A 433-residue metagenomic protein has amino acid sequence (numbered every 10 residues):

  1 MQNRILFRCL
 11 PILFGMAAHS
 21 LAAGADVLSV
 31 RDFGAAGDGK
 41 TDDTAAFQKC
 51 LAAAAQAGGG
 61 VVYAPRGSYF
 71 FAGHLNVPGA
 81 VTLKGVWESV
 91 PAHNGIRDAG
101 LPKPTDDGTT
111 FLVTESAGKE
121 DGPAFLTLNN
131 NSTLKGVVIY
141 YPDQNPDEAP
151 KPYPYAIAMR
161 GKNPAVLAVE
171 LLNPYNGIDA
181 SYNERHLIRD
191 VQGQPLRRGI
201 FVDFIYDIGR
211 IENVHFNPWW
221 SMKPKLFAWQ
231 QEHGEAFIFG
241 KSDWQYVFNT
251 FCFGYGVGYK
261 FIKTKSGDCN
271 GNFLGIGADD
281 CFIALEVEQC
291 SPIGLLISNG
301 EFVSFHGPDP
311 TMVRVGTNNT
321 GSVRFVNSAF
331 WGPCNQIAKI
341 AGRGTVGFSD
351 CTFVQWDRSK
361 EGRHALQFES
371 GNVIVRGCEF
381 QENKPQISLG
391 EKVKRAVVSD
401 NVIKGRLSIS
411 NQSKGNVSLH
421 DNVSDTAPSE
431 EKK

Functional and structural regions predicted by a protein language model:
M1-R8: Positively charged n-region of N-terminal signal peptides that target proteins for export
R8-S20: Bacterial N-terminal signal peptides
D26, G60, G67, G73 (+30 more regions): The right-handed parallel beta-helix/beta-solenoid scaffold, focusing on the short coil/turn and N-cap positions
V30-P65, N76: Acidic Gly/Asp/Thr-rich repetitive segments characteristic of extracellular carbohydrate-active and adhesion proteins
Q48-Q56, Y69-K84, E88-K135, Y140-N163 (+5 more regions): Extracellular beta-strand-rich solenoid/capping regions of secreted or surface-exposed proteins that bind or remodel
G59-G60, A72-H74, A92-I96, S116-P123 (+13 more regions): Short glycine/acidic-rich loop motifs that flank beta-strands on beta-rich extracellular proteins
P65, A72, P78, K84-V86 (+32 more regions): Feature marks extracellular polysaccharide-active and adherence modules
